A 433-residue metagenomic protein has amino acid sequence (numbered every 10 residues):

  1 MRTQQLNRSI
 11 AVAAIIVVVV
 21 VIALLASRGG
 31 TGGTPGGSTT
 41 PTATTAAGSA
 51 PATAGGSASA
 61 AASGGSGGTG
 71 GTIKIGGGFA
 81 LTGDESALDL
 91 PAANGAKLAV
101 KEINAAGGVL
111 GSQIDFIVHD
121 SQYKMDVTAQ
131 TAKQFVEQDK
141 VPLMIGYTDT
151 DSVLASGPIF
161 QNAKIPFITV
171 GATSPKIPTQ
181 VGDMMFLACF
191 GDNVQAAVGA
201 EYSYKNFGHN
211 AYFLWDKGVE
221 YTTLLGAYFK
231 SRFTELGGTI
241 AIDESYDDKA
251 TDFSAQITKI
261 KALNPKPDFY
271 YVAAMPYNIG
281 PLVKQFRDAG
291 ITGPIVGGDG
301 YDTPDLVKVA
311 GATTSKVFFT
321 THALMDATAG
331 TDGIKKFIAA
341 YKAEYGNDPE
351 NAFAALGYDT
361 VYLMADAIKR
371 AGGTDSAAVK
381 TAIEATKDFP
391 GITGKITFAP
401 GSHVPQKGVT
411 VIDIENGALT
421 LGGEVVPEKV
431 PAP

Functional and structural regions predicted by a protein language model:
V18, G226-H322: Extracellular/periplasmic bilobed ligand-binding domains
G67-T69, I73-G95, H119-D126, T148-D151 (+3 more regions): Extracytoplasmic "Venus flytrap"
L81, G182-D248, F269, M364: An alpha-beta-alpha
A87-N94, A106-G182, Y246-F253, P276-G280: Beta-alpha junction/loop-to-helix N-cap segments that form part of ligand/metal-binding clefts
T128, L187-Y212, T223, D252-A255 (+4 more regions): Hydrophobic alpha-helical segments within soluble ligand-binding/sensing domains
F135-T148, I168-V170, Y212-W215, P265-P276 (+3 more regions): Periplasmic-binding protein-like
V283-Y358, D413, A418-P431: Extracellular/periplasmic periplasmic-binding protein-like sensory domains
A343-A355, A365-L421: Segments of small-molecule ligand-sensing domains
